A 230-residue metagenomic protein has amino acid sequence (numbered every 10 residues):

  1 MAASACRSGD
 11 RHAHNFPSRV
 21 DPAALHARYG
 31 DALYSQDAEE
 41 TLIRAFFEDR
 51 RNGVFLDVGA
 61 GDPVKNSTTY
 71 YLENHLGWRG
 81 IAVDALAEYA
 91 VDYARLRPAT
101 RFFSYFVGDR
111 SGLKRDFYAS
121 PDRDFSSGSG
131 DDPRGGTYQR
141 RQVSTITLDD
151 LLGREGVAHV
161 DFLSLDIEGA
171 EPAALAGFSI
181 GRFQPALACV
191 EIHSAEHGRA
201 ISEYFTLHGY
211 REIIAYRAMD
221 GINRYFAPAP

Functional and structural regions predicted by a protein language model:
A2-P230: Phosphate/nucleotide-binding beta-alpha loop and adjacent structural elements of enzyme active sites
